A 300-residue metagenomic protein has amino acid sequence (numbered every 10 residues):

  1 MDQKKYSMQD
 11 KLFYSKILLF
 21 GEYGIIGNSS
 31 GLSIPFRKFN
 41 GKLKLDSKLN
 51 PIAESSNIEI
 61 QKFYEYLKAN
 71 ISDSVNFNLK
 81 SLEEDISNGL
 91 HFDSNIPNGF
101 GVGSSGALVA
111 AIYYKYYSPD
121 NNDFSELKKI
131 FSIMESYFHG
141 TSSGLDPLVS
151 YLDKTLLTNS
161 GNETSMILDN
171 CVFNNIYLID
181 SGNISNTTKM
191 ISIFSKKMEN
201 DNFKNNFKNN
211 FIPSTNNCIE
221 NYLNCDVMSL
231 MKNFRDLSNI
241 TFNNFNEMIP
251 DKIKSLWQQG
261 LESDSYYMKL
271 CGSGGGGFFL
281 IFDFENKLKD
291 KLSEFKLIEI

Functional and structural regions predicted by a protein language model:
D2-F20, G24-I26, S33-P35, G41-E84 (+5 more regions): C-terminal nucleotide
N95-A107: Gly/Ser-rich catalytic serine loop of serine hydrolases
A107-P119: Stable alpha-helical structural segments in soluble proteins, enriched in small hydrophobic residues
